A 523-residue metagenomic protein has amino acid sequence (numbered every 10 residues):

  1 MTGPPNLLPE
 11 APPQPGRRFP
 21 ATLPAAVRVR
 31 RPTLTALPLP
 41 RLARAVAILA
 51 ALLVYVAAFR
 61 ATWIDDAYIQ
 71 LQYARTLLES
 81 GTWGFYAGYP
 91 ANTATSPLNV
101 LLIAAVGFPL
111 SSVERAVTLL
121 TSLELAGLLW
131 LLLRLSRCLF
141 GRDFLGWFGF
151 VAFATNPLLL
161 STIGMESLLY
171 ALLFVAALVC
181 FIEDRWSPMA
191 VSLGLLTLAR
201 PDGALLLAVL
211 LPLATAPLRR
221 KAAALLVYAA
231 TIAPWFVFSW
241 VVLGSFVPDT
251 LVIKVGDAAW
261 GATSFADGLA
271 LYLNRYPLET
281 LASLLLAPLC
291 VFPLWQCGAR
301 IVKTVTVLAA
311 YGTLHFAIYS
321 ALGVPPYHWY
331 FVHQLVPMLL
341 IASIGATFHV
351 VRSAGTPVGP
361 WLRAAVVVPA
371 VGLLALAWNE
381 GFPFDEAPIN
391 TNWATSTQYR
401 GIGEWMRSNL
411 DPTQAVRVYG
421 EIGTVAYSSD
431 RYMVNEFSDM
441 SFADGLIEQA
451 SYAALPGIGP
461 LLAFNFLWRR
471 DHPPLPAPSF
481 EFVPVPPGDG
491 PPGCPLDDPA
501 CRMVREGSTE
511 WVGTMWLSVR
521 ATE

Functional and structural regions predicted by a protein language model:
M1-P9: N-terminal acidic, proline/glycine-rich, low-complexity intrinsically disordered segments
E10-Q14: Intrinsically disordered, low-complexity proline-rich regions
P15, F19, L23-E523: Membrane-proximal envelope and lipid/glycan-remodeling enzymes
